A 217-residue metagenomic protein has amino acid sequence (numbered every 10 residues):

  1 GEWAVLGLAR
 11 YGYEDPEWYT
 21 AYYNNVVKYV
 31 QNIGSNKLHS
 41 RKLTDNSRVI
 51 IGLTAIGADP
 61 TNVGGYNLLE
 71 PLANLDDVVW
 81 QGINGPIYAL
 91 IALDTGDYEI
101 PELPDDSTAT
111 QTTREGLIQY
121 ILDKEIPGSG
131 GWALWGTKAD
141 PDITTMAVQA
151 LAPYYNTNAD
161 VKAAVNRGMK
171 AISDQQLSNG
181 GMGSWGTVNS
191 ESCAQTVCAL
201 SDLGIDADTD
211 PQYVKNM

Functional and structural regions predicted by a protein language model:
G1-P16, N36-N62, V78-T110, R114 (+2 more regions): An alpha-helical repeat/solenoid feature that recognizes helix-turn-helix modules
G12, E17-A21, K28, Q119 (+1 more regions): Intrinsically disordered, low-complexity N-terminal regions enriched in serine/proline/glycine with scattered basic
T20-H39, L72-D77: Internal amphipathic alpha-helical repeat/solenoid segments
Y22, Y66-L68, V214: Residue-level signal for alpha-helical context at structural boundaries
D59-A73: Short linear, low-complexity motifs centered on an aromatic residue
L69-Q81, A171: Contiguous hydrophobic segments
